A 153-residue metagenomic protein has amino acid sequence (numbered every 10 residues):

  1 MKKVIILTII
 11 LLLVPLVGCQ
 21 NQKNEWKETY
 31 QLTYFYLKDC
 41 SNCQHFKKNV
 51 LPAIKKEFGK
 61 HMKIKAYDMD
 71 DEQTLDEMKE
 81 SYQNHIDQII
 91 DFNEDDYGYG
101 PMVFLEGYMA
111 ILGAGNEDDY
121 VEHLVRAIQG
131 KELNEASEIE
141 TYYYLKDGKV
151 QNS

Functional and structural regions predicted by a protein language model:
M1-V4: Positively charged n-region of N-terminal signal peptides that target proteins for export
P15-G18: C-terminal motif of bacterial Sec signal peptides marking the signal peptidase cleavage site
Q22-A66: Local sequence-structure signature of Cys/Sec-based thiol-disulfide redox active-site neighborhoods
T33-Y34, K63-Y67, P101-L105, A110: Structural recognition of the beta-strand scaffold that forms the well-ordered cores of secreted hydrolase catalytic
L37-N42, M69-T74, M109-I111, E117: Solvent-exposed loop/turn segments at secondary-structure junctions within structured extracellular/periplasmic domains
G59-K79: Thiol-based oxidoreductase modules, predominantly thioredoxin-like and allied folds used for disulfide exchange
E77-I90: N-terminal post-signal-peptidase region of extra-cytosolic proteins
D96-L145, Q151: Non-catalytic, surface beta->alpha helical segment in thiol-disulfide oxidoreductase systems
